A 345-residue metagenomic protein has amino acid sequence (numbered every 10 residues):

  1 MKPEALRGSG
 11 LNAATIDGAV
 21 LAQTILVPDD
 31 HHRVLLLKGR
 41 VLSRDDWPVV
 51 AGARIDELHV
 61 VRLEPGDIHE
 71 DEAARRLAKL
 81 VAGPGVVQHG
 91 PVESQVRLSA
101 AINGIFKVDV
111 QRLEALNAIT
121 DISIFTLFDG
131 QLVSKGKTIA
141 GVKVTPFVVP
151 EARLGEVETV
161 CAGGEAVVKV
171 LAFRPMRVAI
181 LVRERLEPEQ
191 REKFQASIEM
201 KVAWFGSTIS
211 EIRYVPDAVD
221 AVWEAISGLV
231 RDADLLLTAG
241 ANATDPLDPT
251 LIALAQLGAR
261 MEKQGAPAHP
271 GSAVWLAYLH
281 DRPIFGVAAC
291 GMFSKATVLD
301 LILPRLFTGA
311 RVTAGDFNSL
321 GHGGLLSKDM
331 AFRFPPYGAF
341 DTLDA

Functional and structural regions predicted by a protein language model:
M1-A152: Phosphate-interaction motifs
M1-L21, G315-A345: N-terminal charge/polar-biased segments
L21, S43-D46, H69, A73-L77 (+8 more regions): General structural feature for long, well-ordered alpha-helical segments within catalytic domains of soluble enzymes
K38, L63, A100-I102, V142-T145 (+5 more regions): Fold-independent oxyanion-binding glycine-rich loops and adjacent beta-strand/coil segments at enzyme active sites
G52-D56, K79-V86, T138, V144 (+4 more regions): Generic secondary-structure signature for well-ordered alpha-helical cores
I105-F106, F147-V148, E187-P188, M292-S294: Short, acidic Gly/Pro/Ser/Thr-rich loop/turn segments
K135, P146-L235: Phosphate-binding glycine-rich loops and their immediate beta-loop-alpha structural context
S210-P336: Short glycine/threonine-rich loop/turn motifs
